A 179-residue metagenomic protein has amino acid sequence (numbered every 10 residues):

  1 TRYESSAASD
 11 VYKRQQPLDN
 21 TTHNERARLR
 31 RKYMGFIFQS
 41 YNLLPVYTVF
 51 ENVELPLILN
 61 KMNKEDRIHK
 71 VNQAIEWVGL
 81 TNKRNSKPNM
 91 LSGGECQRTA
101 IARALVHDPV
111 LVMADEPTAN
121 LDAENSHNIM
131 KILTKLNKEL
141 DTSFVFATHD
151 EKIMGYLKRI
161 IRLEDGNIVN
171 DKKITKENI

Functional and structural regions predicted by a protein language model:
T1-A8, Y12: Single conserved hydrophobic/aromatic residue that forms the stacking wall/gate of nucleotide- or nucleobase-binding
D10-R28: ABC ATPase NBD Q-loop/coupling interface
Y47-E54: Short coil-to-helix segment of the ABC ATPase nucleotide-binding domain corresponding to the Q-loop/switch region
K87-Q97: Conserved ABC ATPase signature
V106-V110: A short, proline-enriched helix->beta-strand linker immediately N-terminal to the Walker B motif in ABC-type P-loop
V112-D115: Catalytic Walker B motif of ABC-type/P-loop ATPase nucleotide-binding domains
A123-N125: Helix N-cap at the start of a conserved alpha-helix in ABC-type nucleotide-binding domains
